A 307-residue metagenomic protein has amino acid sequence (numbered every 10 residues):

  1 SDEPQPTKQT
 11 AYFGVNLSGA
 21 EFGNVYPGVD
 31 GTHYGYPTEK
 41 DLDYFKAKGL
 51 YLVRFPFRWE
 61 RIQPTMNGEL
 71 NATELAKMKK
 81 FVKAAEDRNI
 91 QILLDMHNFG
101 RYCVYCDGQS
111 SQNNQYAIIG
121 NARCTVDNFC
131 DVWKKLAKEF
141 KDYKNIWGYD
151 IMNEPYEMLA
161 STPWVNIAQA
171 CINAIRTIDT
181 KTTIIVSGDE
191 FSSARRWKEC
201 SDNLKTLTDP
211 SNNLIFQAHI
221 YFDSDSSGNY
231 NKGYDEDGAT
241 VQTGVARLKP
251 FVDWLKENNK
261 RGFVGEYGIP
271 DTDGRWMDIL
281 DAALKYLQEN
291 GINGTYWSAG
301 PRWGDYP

Functional and structural regions predicted by a protein language model:
S1-Q5: Bacterial Sec-dependent N-terminal signal peptides
K8-C200, P210: Active-site mouth of glycoside hydrolases
S18-G19, G188, H219-I220, S298-G300: Residues at the C-termini of beta-strands that transition into short coil/loop
Y26, S226-Y230, Y306-P307: Short conserved micro-motifs at the rims of enzyme active sites and ligand-binding pockets
Y34-G35, C130-G148, M152-I292: Extracellular glycoside hydrolase catalytic/binding regions
L52, G262-F263, T272, G304-P307: Accessory recognition modules or surfaces
I92-L94, G262, G294: Hydrophobic beta-strand scaffold residues
G291-P307: Aromatic/acidic polysaccharide-binding cleft in carbohydrate-active enzymes
